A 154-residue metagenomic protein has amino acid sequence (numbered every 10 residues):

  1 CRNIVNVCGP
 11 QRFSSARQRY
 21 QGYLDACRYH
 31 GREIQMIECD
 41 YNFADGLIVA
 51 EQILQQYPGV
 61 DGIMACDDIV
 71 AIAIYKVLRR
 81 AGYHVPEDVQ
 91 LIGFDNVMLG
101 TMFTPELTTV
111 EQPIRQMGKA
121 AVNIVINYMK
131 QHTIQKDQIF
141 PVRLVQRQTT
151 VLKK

Functional and structural regions predicted by a protein language model:
C1-K154: Bacterial carbohydrate/catabolite-sensing allosteric modules
